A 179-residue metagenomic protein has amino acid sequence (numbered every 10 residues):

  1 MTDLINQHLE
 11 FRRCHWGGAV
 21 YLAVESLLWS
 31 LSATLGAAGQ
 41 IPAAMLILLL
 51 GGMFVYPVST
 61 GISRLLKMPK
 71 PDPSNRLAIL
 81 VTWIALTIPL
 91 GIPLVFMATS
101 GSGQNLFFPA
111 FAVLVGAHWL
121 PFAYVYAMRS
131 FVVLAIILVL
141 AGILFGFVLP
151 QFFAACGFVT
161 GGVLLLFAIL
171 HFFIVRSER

Functional and structural regions predicted by a protein language model:
M1-R13: Short, Lys/Arg-rich, polar N-terminal cytosolic tail immediately upstream of the first transmembrane signal-anchor
Q7, S59-S74, A117-V125, F167-R176: C-terminal ends of transmembrane helices
A23-T82, T87: Selected alpha-helical membrane-embedding segments in polytopic membrane proteins
S30-T34, P93-M97, W119-P121, L140-F147 (+1 more regions): Alpha-helical transmembrane segments of multipass membrane proteins
A33-L46, V95-L106, F147-A154: Helix-coil boundary and interhelical linker segments in multi-pass alpha-helical membrane proteins
A44-V55, M97-V113, F158-G161: Structural signature of hydrophobic alpha-helical transmembrane segments
I92-V139: Membrane-proximal helix-loop-helix units in multi-pass membrane proteins
F131-R179: Terminal transmembrane helical module of multi-pass membrane proteins
